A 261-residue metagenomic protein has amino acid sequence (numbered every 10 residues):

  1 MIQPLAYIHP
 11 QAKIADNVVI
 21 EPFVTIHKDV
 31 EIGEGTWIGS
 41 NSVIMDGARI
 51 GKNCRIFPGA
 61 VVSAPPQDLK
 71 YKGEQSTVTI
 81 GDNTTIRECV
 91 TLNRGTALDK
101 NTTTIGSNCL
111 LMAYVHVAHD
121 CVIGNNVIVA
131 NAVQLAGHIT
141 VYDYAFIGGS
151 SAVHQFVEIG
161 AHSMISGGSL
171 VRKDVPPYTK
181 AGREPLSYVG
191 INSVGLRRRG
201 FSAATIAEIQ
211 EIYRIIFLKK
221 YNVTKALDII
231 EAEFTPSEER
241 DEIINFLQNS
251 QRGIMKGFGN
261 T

Functional and structural regions predicted by a protein language model:
M1-L5, P10-Q11, D16-N17, N53 (+7 more regions): Terminal amphipathic alpha-helical/low-complexity segments used for targeting or macromolecular assembly
I2-R183, S187: Structural signal for interior beta-strand "rungs" in well-ordered beta-sheet cores of soluble enzyme domains
